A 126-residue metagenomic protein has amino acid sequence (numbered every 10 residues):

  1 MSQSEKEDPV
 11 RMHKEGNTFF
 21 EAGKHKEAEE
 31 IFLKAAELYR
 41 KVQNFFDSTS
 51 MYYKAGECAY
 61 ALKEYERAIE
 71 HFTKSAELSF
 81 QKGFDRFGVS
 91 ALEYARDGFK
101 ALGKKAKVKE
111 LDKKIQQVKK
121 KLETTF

Functional and structural regions predicted by a protein language model:
E5-K41: Alpha-helical segment of the N-proximal tetratricopeptide repeat
A28, K34-A35, A55, A68 (+3 more regions): Tetratricopeptide repeat
